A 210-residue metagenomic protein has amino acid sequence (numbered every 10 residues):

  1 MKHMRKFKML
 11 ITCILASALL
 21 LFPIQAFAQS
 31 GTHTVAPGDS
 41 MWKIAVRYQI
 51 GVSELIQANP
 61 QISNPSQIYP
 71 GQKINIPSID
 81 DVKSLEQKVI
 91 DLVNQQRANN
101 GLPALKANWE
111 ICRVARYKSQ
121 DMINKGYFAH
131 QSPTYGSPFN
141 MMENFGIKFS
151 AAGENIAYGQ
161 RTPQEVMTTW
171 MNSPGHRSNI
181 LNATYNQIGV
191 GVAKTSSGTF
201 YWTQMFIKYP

Functional and structural regions predicted by a protein language model:
K2-I11: Bacterial N-terminal signal peptides that target proteins for export
T12-F22: Bacterial N-terminal signal peptides
L20-A36: Sec-dependent signal peptide cleavage junction
G31-T34, K43-S84: Extracellular LysM carbohydrate-binding repeats and other cell-envelope/extracellular binding modules
V82-I123: A short alpha-helix/helix-coil micro-patch that ends at or immediately precedes a cysteine
V114-R161, I180-N182: Short, surface-exposed glycine/acidic/tryptophan-bearing loops
Y158-P210: Disulfide-stabilized extracellular recognition modules
